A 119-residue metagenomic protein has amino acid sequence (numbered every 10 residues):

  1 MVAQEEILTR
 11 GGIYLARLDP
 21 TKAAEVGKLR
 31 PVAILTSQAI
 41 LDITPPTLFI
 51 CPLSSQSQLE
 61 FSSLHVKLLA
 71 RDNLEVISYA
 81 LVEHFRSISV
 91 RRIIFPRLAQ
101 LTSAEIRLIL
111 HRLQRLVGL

Functional and structural regions predicted by a protein language model:
M1-L119: Conserved functional hotspots at enzyme active or ligand-binding sites that engage polyanionic ligands
